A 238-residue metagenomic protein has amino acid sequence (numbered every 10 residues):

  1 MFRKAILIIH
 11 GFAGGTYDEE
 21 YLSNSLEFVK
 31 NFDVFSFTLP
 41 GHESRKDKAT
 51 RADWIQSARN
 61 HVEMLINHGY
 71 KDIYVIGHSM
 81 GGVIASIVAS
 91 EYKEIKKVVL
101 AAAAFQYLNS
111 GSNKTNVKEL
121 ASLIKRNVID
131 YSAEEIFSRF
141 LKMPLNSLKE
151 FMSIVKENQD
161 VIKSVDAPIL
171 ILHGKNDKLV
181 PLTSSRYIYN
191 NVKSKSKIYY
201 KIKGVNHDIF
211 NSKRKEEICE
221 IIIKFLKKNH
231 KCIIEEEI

Functional and structural regions predicted by a protein language model:
F12-N24: The serine-hydrolase catalytic nucleophile loop
Y21-L22, A167, P181-N190: Short alpha-helix in the alpha/beta-hydrolase fold that links the catalytic acid
E27-K46: Conserved alpha/beta-hydrolase
G77-G81, A85: Gly/Ala-rich beta-loop-alpha elbow adjacent to hydrolase catalytic centers
V165, I171-H173, D177: Short beta-strand/loop motif that positions the catalytic acidic residue of the alpha/beta-hydrolase fold
N176-V180, D208: Acidic catalytic loop of the alpha/beta-hydrolase fold
N190-D208: Catalytic histidine neighborhood in serine/cysteine hydrolases with alpha/beta-hydrolase-type architecture
G204-I238: Catalytic active-site module of serine/aspartate enzymes centered on a nucleophile-bearing elbow/loop
